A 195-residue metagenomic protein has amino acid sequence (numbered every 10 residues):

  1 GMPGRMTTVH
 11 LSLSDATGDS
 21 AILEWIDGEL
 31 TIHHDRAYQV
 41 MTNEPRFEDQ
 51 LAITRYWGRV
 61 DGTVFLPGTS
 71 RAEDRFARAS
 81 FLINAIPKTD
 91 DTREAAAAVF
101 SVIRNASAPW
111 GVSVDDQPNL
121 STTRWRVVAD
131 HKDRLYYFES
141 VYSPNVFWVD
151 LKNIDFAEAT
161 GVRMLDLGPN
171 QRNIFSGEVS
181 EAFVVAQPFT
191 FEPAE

Functional and structural regions predicted by a protein language model:
G1-A37: Structured, non-membrane catalytic/scaffold regions adjacent to prosthetic-group chemistry
G4-T7, A16-G18, Q39-E195: C-terminus-biased signal that marks the final domain/tail of proteins
